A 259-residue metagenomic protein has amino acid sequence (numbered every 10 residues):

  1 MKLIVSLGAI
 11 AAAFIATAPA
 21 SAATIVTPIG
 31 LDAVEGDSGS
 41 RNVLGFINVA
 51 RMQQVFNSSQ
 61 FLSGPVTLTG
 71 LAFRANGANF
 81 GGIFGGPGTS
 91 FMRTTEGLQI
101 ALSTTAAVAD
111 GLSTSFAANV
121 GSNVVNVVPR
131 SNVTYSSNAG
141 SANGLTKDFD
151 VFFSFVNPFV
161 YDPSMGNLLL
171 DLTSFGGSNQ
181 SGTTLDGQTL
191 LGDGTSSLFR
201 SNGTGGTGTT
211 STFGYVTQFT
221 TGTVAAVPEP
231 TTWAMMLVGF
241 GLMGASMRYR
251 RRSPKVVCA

Functional and structural regions predicted by a protein language model:
M1-V26, F219-L242: Short, threonine-centered small-residue motifs that mark membrane-proximal processing/anchoring sites and TM-junction
A20-I47: Boundary/junction segments of secreted and surface-exposed precursor proteins
V26-G30, G166-V224: Proprotein-processing/basic-patch segments
I47-L62, D150-F153: Short beta-strands within extracellular/lumenal beta-sheet-rich domains
L62, G86, F91-G192: Aromatic- and Gly/Pro-enriched, solvent-exposed loop/edge beta-strand patches characteristic of beta-rich domains
L62-G70: Extended extracellular/luminal ectodomain segments enriched in beta-structured repeat modules
A75-G88: Short amphipathic, basic-aromatic surface patches that mediate peripheral association with negatively charged
G244-A259: C-terminal membrane-anchoring or membrane-association module
